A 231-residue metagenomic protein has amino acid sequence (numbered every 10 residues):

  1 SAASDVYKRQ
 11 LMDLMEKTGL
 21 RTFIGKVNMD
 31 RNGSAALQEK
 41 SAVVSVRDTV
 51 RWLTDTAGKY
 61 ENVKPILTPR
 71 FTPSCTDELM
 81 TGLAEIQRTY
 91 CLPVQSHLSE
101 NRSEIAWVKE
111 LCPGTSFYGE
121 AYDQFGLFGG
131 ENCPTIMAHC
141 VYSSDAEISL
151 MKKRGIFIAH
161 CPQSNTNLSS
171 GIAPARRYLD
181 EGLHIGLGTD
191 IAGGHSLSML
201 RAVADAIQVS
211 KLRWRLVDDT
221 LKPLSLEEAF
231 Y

Functional and structural regions predicted by a protein language model:
A2-Y7: Short, small-residue-biased leader/transition segments that mark boundaries at the very start of proteins
L11-V141: Metal-coordinating catalytic core of metallo-dependent amide/deamination hydrolases
M15, L67, H97, M137 (+5 more regions): Divalent metal-coordination and catalytic microenvironments
V27-D30, E100, P162-T166, I191-G193: Short, acidic/turn-prone active-site loops that include or flank metal/cofactor- and phosphate-binding residues
Q124-G130, R176-Y231: His/Asp/Glu-enriched, well-ordered alpha-helical/loop segment that forms or immediately abuts the divalent-metal
M137, D145, N165-I172, S196-L197: C-terminal active-site-proximal or functional interface alpha/beta core segments in diverse enzymes
S143, E147-I156, C161-T166: Long hydrophobic segments that form regular secondary structure
F157-H160, T166-R177, L183, L187-T189: A conserved active-site cap/scaffold subdomain adjacent to cofactor or substrate pockets
